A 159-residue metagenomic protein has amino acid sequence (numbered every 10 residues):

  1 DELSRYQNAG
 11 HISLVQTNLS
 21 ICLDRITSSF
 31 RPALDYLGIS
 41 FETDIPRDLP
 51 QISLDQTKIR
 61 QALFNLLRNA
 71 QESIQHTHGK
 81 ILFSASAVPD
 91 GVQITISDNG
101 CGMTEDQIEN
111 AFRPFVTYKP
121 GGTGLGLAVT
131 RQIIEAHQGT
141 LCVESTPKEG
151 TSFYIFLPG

Functional and structural regions predicted by a protein language model:
A9-I12, Q51-L54, Y118: Conserved micro-motifs of the catalytic ATP-binding
S13-T27: A conserved beta-strand-to-alpha-helix junction within the catalytic ATP-binding
V15, D35, S40-P50: Conserved catalytic submotifs in the C-terminal HATPase_c
K80-D90: Short beta-strand/loop element within the Bergerat-fold HATPase_c
M103-F115: Short conserved segment of the HATPase_c
G126, T130: Short alpha-helical Gxxx[C/S/T] motif in the catalytic ATP-binding
I134-E135: Detector for a conserved hydrophobic position within an alpha-helical segment of the HATPase_c
